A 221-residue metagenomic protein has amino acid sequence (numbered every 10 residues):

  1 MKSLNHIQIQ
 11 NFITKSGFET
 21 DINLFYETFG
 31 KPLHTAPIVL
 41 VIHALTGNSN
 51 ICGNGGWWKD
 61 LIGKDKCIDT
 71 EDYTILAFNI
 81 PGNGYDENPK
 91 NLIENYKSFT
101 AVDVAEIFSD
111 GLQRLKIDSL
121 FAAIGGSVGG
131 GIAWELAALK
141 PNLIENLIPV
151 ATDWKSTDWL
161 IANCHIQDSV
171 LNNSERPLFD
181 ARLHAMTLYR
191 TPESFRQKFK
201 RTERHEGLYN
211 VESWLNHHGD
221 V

Functional and structural regions predicted by a protein language model:
M1-I38: Catalytic-loop region of hydrolases
E27-Y85: N-terminal cap/lid subdomain of alpha/beta-hydrolase-fold enzymes
I51-G53, E87-K90, D158-A162: Short, solvent-exposed loop/turn and secondary-structure capping segments
N91-V102: Catalytic nucleophile-loop/oxyanion-hole region of alpha/beta-hydrolase and closely related hydrolase-like folds
V102-F121: Conserved acidic catalytic loop of the alpha/beta-hydrolase fold
D118-D158: Conserved hydrolase catalytic core segment
I148-S174: Flexible "cap/lid" loop of the alpha/beta hydrolase fold
Q167-V221: Alpha/beta-hydrolase
